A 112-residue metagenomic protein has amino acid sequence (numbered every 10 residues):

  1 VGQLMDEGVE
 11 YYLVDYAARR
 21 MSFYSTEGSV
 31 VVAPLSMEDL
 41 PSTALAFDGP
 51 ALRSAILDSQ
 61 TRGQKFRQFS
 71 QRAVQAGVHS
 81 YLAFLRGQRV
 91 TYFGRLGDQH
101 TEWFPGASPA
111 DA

Functional and structural regions predicted by a protein language model:
V1, Y11-Y16, F23-Y24, F66 (+3 more regions): Aromatic/pi-system hotspot detector in well-structured domains
V1-D39: Acidic (E/D-rich), amphipathic helical modules within compact regulatory domains
E27, S36-E38, L45-F47, L96 (+1 more regions): Surface-exposed beta-strand edges and their flanking turn/coil or helix-capping segments
V30-V31, G87, D98: Metal-centered catalytic cores of metalloenzymes
V31-Y81: Short, solvent-exposed interaction modules
V90-A112: Glycine-rich, aromatic-bearing surface loops/beta-hairpins
